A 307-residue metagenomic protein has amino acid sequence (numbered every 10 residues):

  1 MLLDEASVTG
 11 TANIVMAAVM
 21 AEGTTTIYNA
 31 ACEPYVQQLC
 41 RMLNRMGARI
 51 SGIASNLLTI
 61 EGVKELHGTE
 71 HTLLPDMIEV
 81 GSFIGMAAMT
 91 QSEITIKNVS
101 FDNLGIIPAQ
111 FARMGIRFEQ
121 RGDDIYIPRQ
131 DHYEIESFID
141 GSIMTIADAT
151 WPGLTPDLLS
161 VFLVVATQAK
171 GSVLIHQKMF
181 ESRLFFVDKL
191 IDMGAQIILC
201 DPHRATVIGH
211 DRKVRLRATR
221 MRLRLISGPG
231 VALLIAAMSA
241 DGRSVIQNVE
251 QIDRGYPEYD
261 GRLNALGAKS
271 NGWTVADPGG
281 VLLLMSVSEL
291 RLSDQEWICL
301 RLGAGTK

Functional and structural regions predicted by a protein language model:
M1-G303: Short, structured segments at the rim of ligand-binding sites
